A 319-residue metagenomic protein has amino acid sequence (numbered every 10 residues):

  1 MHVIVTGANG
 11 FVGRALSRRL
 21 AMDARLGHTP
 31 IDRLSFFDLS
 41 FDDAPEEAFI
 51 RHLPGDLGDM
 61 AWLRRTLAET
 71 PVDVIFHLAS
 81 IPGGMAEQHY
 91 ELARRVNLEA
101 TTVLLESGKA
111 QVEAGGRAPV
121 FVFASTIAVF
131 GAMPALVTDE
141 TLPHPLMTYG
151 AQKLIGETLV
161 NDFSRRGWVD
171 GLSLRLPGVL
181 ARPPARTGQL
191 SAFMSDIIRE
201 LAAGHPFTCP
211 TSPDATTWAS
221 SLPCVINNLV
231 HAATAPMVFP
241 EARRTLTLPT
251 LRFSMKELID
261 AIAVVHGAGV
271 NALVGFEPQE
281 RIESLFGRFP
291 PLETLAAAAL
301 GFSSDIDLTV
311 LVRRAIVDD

Functional and structural regions predicted by a protein language model:
M1-L26: N-terminal Rossmann NAD(P)H-binding glycine-rich loop of SDR-like oxidoreductase domains
L57-V96: NAD(P)H-binding glycine-rich loop region in Rossmannoid oxidoreductase-like domains and their noncatalytic homologs
G58, Q88, L92-V103, P143 (+2 more regions): Glycine-rich NAD(P)-binding loop of the Rossmann-fold in SDR/ketoreductase-type enzymes
T102-M147: Conserved Rossmann-fold NAD(P)-dependent oxidoreductase catalytic core, especially the SDR/UDP-sugar
A132-A135, L146-L172: Active-site Tyr-X1-5-Lys
N161-T217, L222-N227: NAD(P)-dependent short-chain dehydrogenase/reductase
L201, C224, N228-G287: Mid/C-terminal beta-alpha module of Rossmann-like enzyme folds, strongest in SDR-family dehydrogenases/epimerases
F276, F289-A299, S303-D319: Amphipathic terminal alpha-helices
